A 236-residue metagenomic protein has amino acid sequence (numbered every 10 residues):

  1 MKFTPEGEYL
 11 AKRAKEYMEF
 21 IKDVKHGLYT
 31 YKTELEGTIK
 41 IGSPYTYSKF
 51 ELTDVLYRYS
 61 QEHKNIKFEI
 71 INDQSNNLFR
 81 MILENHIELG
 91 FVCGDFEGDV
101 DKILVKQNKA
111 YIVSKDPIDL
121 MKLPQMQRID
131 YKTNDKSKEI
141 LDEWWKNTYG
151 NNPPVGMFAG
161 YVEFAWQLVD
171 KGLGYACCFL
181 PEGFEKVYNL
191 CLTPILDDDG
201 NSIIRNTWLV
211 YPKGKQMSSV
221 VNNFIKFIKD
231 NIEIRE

Functional and structural regions predicted by a protein language model:
K2-T30: Alpha-helical "hinge/linker" immediately C-terminal to small N-terminal DNA-binding modules
E36-E97, F158-A159: Central regulatory/effector-binding core of bacterial HTH transcription factors
T38-G42, G90, I129-D130, A176 (+1 more regions): Short, well-ordered beta-strand segments
Q74-S75, L83, G150-L196, S202: Hydrophobic hinge/microswitch elements
E97-A110, E185-D197: Ligand-binding "clamshell"
G98-I140, I204-G214, K229: Hydrophobic/proline-rich hinge and linker segments of small-molecule sensing/allosteric domains, predominantly
Q127-N151, M217-V221, I225, R235: Secondary-structure junction motif
I195-E236: A late-sequence structural motif
